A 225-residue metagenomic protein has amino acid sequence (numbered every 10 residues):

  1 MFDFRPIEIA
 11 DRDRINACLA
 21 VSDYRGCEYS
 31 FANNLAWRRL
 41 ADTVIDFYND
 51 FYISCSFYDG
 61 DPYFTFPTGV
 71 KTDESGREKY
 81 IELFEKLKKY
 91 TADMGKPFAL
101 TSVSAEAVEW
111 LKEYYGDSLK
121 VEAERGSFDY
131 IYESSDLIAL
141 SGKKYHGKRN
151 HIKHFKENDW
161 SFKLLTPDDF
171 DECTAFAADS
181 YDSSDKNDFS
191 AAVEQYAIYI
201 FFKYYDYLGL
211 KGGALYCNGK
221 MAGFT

Functional and structural regions predicted by a protein language model:
M1-N49, F189-S190: Amide-forming acyltransferase catalytic core, primarily the GNAT-like/NAT-type and related acyltransferase folds
S30-A99, E106, Y216-T225: Conserved donor-binding loop and adjoining core beta-sheet/short helix segment in diverse acyl/aminoacyl transferases
E85, A105-K112, K153-K156, A178: A broadly conserved amphipathic alpha-helix scaffold signal in soluble, globular proteins
K86-M94, K112-Y114, K120-A123, H154: Short, charge-rich binding segments
K96-Y114, R125-F128: Short, glycine/charge-rich beta-strand/loop segments that flank catalytic centers and engage negatively charged groups
P97-V103, I131, S161-T166, A214: A structural signal for short, well-ordered beta-strand segments and their strand-loop junctions that often border
G116-F189: Acyltransferase donor/substrate-recognition loop-hinge adjacent to the catalytic core
D168-M221: Short, conserved active-site entrance elements at the starts or edges of catalytic domains
